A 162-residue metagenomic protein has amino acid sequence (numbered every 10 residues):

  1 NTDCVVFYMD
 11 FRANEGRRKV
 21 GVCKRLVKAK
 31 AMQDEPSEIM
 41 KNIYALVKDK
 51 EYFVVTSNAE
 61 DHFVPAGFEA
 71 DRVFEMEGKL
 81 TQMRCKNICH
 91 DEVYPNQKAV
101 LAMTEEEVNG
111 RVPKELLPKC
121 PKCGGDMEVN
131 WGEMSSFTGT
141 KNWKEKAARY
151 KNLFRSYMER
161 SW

Functional and structural regions predicted by a protein language model:
N1-W162: Conserved catalytic alpha/beta core of Sir2/sirtuin-type deacylases, generalized to analogous enzyme cores that bind
